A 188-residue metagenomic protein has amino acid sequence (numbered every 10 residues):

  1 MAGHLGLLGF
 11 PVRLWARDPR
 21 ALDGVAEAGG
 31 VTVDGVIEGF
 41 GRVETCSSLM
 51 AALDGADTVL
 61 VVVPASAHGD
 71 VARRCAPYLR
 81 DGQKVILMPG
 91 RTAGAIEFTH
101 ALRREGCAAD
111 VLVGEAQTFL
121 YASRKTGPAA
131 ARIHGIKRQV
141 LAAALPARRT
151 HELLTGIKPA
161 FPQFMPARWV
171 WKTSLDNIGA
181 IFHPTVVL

Functional and structural regions predicted by a protein language model:
M1-D34: NAD(P)+-binding Rossmann beta1-loop-alpha1 motif at the extreme N-terminus of oxidoreductases
G9, A56, D81-G82, D110 (+1 more regions): A general structural motif
R20-V25, A93-I96, T150-E152: Short, charged/polar "capping" segments at the starts of alpha-helices and the immediately preceding loops
G29-R42, D110: Short mixed-charge
V36-I86: Rossmann-like NAD(P)-binding element
A65-G127: Rossmann-like NAD(P)(H) cofactor-binding subdomain of soluble oxidoreductases
G127-L188: Internal alpha-helical scaffold of NAD(P)-dependent oxidoreductase catalytic cores
